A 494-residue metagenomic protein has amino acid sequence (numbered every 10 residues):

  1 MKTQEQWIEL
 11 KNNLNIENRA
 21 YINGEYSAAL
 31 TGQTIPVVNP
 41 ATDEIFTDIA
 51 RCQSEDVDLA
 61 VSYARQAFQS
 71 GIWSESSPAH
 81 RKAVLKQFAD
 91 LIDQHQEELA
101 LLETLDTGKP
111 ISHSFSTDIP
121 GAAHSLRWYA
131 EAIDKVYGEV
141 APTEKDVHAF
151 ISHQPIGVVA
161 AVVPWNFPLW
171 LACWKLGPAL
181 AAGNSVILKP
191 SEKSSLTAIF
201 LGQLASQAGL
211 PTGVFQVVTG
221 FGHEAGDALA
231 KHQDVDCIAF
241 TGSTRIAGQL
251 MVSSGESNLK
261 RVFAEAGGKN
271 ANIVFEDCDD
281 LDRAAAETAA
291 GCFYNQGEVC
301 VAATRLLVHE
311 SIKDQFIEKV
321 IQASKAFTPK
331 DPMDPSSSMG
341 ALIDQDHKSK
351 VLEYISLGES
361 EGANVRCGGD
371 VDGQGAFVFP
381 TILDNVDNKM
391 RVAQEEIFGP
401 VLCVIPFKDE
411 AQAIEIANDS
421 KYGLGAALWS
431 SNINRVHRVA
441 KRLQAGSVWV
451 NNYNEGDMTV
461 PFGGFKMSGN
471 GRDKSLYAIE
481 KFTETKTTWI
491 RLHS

Functional and structural regions predicted by a protein language model:
M1-A41, A67: Hydrophobic face of amphipathic alpha-helices that form TPR/SEL1-like repeat modules and related alpha-solenoid
G24, D43, R81, E103 (+10 more regions): Residue-level signal for inorganic ion chemistry
T42-T47, V235, T328, I355 (+3 more regions): Conserved C-terminal structural/oligomerization subdomain of aldehyde/semialdehyde dehydrogenase
I45-C52, Q69-W73, A161, N272-E276 (+5 more regions): Short, well-ordered beta-strand elements within core beta-sheets of diverse protein domains
F46-V136: Glycine-rich loop-to-alpha-helix module at the N-terminal edge of alpha/beta enzyme cores
Y137-R283, F407: Rossmann-like NAD(P) dinucleotide-binding subdomain of oxidoreductase/dehydrogenase enzymes
S185-I187, V365, S447: A short hydrophobic/small-residue beta-strand
L204, C237, R245-D387, V450: ALDH superfamily catalytic-core signature
